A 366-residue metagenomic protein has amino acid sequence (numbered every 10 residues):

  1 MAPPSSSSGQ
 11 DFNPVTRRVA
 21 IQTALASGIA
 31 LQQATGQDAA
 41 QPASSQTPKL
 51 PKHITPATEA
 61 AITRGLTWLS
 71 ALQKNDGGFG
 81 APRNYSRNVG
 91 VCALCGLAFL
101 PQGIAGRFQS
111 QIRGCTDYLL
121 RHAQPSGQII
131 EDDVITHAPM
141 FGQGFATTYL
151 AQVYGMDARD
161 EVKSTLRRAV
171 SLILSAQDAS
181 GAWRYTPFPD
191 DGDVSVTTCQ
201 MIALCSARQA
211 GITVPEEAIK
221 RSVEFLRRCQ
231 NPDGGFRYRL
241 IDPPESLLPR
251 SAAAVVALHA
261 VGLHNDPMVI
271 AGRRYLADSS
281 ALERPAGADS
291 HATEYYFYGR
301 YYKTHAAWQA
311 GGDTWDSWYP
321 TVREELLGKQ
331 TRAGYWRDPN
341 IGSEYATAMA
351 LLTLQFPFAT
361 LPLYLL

Functional and structural regions predicted by a protein language model:
M1-V15, V19, T23-I29: N-terminal secretory signal peptides
I21, P42-R64, G80-Q111, P125-S171 (+3 more regions): An alpha-helical repeat/solenoid feature that recognizes helix-turn-helix modules
L31-P42: Bacterial Sec-dependent signal peptides at the C-terminal "C-region" and cleavage site
L66, A71-Q73: Post-signal-peptide N-terminal segment of Sec-exported extracytoplasmic proteins
D76: Acidic carboxylate motifs that coordinate Ca2+ or other divalent cations, activating on Asp/Glu
Q109, Y118-R121: Active-site-proximal loop and beta-strand segments within enzyme catalytic domains
L327-T331: Predominantly the C-terminal beta-signal and adjacent terminal strand-loop region of outer-membrane beta-barrel
